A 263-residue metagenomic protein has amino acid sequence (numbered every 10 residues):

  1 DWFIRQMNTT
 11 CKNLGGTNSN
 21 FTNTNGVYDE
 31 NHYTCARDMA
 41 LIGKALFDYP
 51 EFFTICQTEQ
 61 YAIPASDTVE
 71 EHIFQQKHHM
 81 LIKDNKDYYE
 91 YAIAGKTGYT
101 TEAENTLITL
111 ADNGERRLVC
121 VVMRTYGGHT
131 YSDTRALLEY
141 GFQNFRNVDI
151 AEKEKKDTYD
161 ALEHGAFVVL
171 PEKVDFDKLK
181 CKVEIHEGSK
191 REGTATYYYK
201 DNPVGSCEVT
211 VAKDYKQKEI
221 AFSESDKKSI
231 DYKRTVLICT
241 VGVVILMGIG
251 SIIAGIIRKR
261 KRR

Functional and structural regions predicted by a protein language model:
D1-S19: Short, charged, amphipathic alpha-helices and their helix-cap/turn boundaries
G16-N20, Y28-R263: Domain-terminus/edge residues, biased toward the C-terminal soluble/receptor-binding domains of extracytoplasmic
N25: Short, histidine-centered active-site or binding-site loop motifs used for metal coordination, general acid-base
